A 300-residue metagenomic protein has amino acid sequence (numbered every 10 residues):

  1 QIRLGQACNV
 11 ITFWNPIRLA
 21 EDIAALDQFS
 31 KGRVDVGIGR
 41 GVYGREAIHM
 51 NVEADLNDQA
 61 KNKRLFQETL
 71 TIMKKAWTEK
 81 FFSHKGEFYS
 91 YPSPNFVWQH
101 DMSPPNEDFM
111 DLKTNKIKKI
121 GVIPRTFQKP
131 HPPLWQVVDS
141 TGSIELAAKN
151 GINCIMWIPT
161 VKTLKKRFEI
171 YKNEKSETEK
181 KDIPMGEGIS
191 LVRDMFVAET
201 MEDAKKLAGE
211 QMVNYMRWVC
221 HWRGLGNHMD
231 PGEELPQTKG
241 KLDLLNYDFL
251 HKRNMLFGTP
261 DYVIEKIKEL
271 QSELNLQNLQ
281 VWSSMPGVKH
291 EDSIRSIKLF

Functional and structural regions predicted by a protein language model:
Q1-G5, L65, K298-F300: Alpha-helix-loop-beta-strand connector modules within alpha/beta enzyme cores
Q1-R3, K129-P132: N-terminal beta1-alpha1-beta2 module of alpha/beta enzyme domains
L4-A7, V34-I38, L134-V137, I152-M156 (+2 more regions): Hydrophobic faces of well-ordered beta-strands that scaffold small-molecule active sites in alpha/beta enzyme cores
T12-Q28, F257-V263: Glycine-rich anion/phosphate-binding loops
L26, V36, M73, L134 (+4 more regions): Conserved, mostly hydrophobic/aromatic
D58-R125, K162-L274: An alpha-helical appendage that flanks or caps ligand/catalytic pockets
V137-K162, R167-F168: A conserved active-site cap/scaffold subdomain adjacent to cofactor or substrate pockets
V197-E202, V288-L299: Short glycine/threonine-rich loop-to-helix capping motif typified by GTGT followed within a few residues by an Asp-Pro
